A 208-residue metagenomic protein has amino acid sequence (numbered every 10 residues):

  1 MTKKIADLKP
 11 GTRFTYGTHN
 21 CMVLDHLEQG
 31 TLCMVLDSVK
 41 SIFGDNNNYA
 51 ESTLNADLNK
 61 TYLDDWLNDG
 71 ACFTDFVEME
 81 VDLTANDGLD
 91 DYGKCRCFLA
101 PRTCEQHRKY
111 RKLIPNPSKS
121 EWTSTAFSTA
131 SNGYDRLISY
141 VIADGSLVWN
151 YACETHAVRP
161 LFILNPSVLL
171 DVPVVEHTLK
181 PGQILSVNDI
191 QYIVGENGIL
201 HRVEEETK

Functional and structural regions predicted by a protein language model:
M1-Q183, L200: Collagenous Gly-X-Y triple-helix signature in extracellular proteins
V174-K208: Short, low-complexity, charged amphipathic interaction modules
